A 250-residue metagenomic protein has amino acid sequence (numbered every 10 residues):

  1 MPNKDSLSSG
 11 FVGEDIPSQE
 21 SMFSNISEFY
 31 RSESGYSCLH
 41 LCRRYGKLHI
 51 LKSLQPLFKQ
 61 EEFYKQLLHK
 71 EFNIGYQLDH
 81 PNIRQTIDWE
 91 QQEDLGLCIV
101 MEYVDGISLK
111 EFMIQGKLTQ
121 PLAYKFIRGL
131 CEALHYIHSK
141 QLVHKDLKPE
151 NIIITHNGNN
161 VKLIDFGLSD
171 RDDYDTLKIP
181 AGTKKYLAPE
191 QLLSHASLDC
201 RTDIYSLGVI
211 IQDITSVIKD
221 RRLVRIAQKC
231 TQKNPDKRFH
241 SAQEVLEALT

Functional and structural regions predicted by a protein language model:
S37-K65: ATP-binding glycine-rich loop module of kinase domains
K59-Q77: AlphaC helix of the eukaryotic protein kinase fold
Q85-L97: Short beta-strand micro-motifs within the conserved protein kinase catalytic domain, predominantly in the N-lobe
D94-S108, F112: Conserved short submotifs of the Hanks-type protein kinase catalytic core that shape the nucleotide-binding pocket
F126-I127: Activation segment signature within eukaryotic-like protein kinase domains
H138-I154: Catalytic-loop of the protein kinase fold
L177-E190: Conserved activation segment of eukaryotic-like protein kinases, specifically the C-terminal portion of the activation
R238: Conserved HRD-motif arginine in the catalytic loop of eukaryotic-like protein kinases
